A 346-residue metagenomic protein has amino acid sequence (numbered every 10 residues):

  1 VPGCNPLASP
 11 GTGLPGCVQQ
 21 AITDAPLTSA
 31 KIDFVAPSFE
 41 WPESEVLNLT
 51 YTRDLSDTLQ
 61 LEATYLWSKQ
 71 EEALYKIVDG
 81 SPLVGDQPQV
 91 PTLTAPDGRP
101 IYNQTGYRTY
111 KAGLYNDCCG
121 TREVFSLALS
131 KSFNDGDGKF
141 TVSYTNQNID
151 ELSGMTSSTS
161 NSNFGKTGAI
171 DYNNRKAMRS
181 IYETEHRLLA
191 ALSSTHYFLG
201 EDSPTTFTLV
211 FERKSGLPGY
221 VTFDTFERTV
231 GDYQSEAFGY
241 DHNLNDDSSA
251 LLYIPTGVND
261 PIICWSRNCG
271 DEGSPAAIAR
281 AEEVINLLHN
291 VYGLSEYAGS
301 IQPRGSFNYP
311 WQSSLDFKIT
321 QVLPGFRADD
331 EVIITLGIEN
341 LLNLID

Functional and structural regions predicted by a protein language model:
V1-G113, C118, Q234-F238, H242-S249 (+2 more regions): Solvent-exposed loop/turn elements at secondary-structure boundaries
Q20, T206-F326, I333: Extracytoplasmic gating/loop element in the C-terminal half of outer-membrane beta-barrel translocons and assembly
F34, R175-K176, I301-S306: Surface-exposed cleft-lining segments at the edges of enzyme active sites
V35, E45-L49, E123-L127, H186-L192 (+2 more regions): Hydrophobic, lipid-facing positions within transmembrane beta-strands of outer-membrane proteins
E62-V221, V291: Gram-negative outer-membrane beta-barrel transporters
F198-E201, L323-E331, L342-D346: Substrate-binding/catalytic groove segments of enzymes that remodel or degrade extracellular structural polymers
I338-N340: Gly/Thr-rich phosphate-binding loop signature of adenosyl cofactor/nucleotide-binding cores
